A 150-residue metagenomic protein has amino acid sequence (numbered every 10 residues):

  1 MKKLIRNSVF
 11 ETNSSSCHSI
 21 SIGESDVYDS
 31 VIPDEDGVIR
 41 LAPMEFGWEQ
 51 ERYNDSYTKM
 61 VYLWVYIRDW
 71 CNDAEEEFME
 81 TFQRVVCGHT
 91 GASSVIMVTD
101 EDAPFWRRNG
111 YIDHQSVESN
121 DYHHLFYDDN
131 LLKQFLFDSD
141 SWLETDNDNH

Functional and structural regions predicted by a protein language model:
M1-L4, V9, S16-H150: Long, non-globular targeting/processing and low-complexity regions
